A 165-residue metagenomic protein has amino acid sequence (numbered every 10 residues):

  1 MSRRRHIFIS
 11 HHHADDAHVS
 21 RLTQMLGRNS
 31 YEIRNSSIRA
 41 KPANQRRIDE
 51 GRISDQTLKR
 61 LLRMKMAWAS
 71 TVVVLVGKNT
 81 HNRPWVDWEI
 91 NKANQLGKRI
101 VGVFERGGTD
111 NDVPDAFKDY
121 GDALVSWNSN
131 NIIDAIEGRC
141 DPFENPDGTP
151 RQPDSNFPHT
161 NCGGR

Functional and structural regions predicted by a protein language model:
M1-W68, P153-R165: Conserved N-terminal substructure of TIR/SEFIR domains
S2-I7, R21, R52-Q56, G107-R165: C-terminal interaction surface of TIR/SEFIR-family domains
S10-H12, L75, V103: Short hydrophobic segments within beta-strands
N29, L96, K118-G121: Short, structured coil segments at secondary-structure junctions
R34-I38, V103, W127: Conserved beta-strand termini and adjacent loop/short-helix elements that scaffold enzyme active sites in alpha/beta
A69-V74: Inter-motif core of Ras-like GTPase G domains
K78-Q95: Conserved TIR/SEFIR loop-to-helix hotspot centered on a Trp-containing motif with a nearby acidic residue
L96-V103: A short helix->loop->beta-strand "cap" motif at the edges of active sites that frequently abuts
